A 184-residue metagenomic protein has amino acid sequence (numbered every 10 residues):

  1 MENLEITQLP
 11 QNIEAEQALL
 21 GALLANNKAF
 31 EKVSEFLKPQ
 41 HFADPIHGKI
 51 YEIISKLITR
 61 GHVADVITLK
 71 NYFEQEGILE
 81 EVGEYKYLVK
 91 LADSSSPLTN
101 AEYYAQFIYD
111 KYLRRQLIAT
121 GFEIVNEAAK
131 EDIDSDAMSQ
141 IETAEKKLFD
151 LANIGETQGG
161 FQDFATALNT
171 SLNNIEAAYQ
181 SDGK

Functional and structural regions predicted by a protein language model:
M1-L113: Noncatalytic partner-interaction/assembly domains of nucleic-acid and motor enzyme complexes, especially the accessory
M1-L9, K147, F164-T170, N174: Replication-associated primase and helicase/ATPase modules
T7, Q11, G21, D132 (+2 more regions): A general boundary/transition motif marking the beginning of the first structured unit of a protein
G21, G159-K184: The Walker A/P-loop phosphate-binding site
K32-F36, V66-L69, G83-Y87, I118-T120 (+3 more regions): Short coil/turn segments at secondary-structure boundaries
D44, Y85-K146, D150-E156: Extended, charged alpha-helical coiled-coil/arm scaffolds that mediate oligomerization and mechanical coupling in large
I58-H62, G77, I154-G160, A178-K184: Active-site phosphate-binding and catalytic loops of NTP-dependent enzymes
